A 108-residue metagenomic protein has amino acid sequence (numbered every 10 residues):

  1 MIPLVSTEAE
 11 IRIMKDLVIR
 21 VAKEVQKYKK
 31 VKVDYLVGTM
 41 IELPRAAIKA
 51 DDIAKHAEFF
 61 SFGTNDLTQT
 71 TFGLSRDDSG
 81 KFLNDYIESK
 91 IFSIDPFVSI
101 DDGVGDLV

Functional and structural regions predicted by a protein language model:
M1-V108: Conserved alpha/beta-domain cores
